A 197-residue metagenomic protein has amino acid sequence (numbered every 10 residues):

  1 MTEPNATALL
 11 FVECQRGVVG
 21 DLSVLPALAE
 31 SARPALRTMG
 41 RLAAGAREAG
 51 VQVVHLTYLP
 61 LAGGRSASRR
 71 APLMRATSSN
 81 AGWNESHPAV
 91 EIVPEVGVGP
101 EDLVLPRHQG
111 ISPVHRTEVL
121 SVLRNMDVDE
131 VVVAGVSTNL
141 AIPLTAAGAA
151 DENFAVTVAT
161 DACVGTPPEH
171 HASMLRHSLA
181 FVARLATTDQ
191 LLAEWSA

Functional and structural regions predicted by a protein language model:
M1-A8, R41-A49, L73-A197: Active-site-adjacent betaalpha module
L9-C14: N-terminal nucleotide-binding beta1-loop-alpha1 segment
Q15-D21: Short acidic, Gly/Ser-rich segments with clustered Asp/Glu that frequently serve as metal-coordination loops in enzyme
G17, L61, G165: Active-site loop signature of alpha/beta-hydrolase-fold enzymes
L22, S66-P72: Short, flexible, mixed-charge acidic loops at enzyme active sites
S23-A32: Short glycine-enriched, charge-decorated loop/helix-capping segments at active-site entrances that position
A32-G40: Short amphipathic alpha-helical segment that frequently serves as the phosphate-/nucleotide-binding helix
V51-Y58, A159: Short beta-strand segments at enzyme active-site cores
